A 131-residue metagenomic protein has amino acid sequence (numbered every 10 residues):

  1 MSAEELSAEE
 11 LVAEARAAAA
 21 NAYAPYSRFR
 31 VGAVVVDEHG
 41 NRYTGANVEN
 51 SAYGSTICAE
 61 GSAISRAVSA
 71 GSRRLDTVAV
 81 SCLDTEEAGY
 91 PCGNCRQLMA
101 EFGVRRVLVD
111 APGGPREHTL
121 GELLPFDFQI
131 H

Functional and structural regions predicted by a protein language model:
M1-A13, G113: Short, compositionally biased leader-like segments
L11-A24: Short, basic/aromatic recognition patches
A15, A33-V34, A63, A67: Small-residue (primarily alanine) positions within well-ordered alpha-helices, especially packing/interaction faces
A24-P25, L98: Short, solvent-exposed secondary-structure boundary motifs
Y26-R28, F102: Short solvent-exposed loop/turn micro-motifs enriched in small/polar/acidic residues
R28-D37: Short beta-strand scaffold segments in enzyme catalytic cores
T44-H131: Zn2+-dependent cytidine deaminase-like catalytic core
